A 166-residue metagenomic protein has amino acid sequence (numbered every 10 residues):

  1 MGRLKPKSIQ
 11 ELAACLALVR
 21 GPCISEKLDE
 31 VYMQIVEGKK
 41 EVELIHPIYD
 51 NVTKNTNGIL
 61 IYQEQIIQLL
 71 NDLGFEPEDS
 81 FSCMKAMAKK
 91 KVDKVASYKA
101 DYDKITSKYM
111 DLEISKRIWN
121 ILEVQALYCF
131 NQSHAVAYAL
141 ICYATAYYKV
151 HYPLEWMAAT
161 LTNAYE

Functional and structural regions predicted by a protein language model:
M1-E166: Noncatalytic, beta-rich nucleic-acid-contacting surfaces in large DNA/RNA-processing enzymes
